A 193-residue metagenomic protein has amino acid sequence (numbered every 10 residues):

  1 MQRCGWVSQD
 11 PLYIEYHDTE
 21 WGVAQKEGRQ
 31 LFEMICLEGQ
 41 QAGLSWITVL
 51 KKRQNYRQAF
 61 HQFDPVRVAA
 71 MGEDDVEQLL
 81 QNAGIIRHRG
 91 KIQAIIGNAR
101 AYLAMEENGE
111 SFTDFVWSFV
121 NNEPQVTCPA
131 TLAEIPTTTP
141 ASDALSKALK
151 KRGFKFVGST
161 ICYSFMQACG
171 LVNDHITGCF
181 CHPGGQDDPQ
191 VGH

Functional and structural regions predicted by a protein language model:
M1-H193: HhH-family (HhH-GPD) DNA N-glycosylase catalytic core used in base-excision repair
